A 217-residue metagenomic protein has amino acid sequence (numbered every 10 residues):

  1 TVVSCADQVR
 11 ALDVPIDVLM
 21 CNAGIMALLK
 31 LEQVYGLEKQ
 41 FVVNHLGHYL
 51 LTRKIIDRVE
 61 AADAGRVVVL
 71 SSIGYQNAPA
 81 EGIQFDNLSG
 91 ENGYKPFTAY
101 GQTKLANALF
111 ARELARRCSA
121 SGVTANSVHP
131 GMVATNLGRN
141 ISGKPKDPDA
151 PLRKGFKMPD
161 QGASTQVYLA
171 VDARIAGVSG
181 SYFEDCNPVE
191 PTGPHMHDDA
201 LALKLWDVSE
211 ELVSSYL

Functional and structural regions predicted by a protein language model:
T1-N136, I141, S215-L217: Rossmann-fold NAD(P)H-dependent dehydrogenase/reductase core
V3, R53, A108, A163 (+1 more regions): Generic alpha-helical structural signal
V14, D199, L203, D207-L217: Intracellular terminal tails of multi-pass secondary transporters
Q33, K95, T135, M158-P159 (+2 more regions): Helix N-cap and loop-to-helix transition residues
L88-E91, G143-R153: A short C-terminal helix-loop "cap" of Rossmann-like NAD(P)-dependent dehydrogenase/epimerase domains
T103, S127, A150-E190, D199-L203 (+1 more regions): C-terminal helical subdomain
P194-M196: Short, solvent-exposed loop/turn segments at secondary-structure boundaries
